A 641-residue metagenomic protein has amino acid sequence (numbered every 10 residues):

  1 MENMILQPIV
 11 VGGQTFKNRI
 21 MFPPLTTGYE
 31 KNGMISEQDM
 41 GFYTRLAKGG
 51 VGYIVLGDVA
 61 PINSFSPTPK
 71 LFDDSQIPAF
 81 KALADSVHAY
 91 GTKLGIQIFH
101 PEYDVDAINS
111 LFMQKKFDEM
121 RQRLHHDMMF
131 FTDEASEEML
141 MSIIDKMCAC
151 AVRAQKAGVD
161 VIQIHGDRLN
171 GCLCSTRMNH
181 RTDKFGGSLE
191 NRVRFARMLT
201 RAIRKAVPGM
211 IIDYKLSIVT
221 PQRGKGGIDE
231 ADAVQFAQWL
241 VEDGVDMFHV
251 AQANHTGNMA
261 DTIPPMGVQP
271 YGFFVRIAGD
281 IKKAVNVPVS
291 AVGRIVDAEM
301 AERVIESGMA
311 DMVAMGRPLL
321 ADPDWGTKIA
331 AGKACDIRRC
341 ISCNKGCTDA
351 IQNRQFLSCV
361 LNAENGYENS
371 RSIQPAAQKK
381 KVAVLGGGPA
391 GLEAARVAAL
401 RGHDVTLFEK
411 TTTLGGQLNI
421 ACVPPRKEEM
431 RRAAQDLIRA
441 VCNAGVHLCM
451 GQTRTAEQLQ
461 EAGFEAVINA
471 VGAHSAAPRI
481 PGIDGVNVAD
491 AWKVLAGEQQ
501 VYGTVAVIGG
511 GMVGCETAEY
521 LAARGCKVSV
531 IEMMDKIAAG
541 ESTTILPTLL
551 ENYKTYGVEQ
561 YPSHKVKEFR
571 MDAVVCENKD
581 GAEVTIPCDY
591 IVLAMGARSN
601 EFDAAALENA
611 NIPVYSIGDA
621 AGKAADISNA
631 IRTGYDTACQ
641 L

Functional and structural regions predicted by a protein language model:
M1-L385, P389, E393-L400, D404-V405 (+2 more regions): Flavin-dependent oxidoreductase catalytic cores
V59-A60, F99-P101, G166-R168, N179 (+9 more regions): Short, ordered loop/turn segments at secondary-structure junctions
V285, G308-M309, A444, G463 (+4 more regions): Short, structured coil segments at secondary-structure junctions
D324-C340, Q452-A473: Small-residue-rich anion-binding loops in enzyme active sites
A377-L407, L414, M450-G463, V471-I480 (+4 more regions): Rossmann-like dinucleotide/flavin-binding elements
D404-A444, Y520-H564, A621-A624: Rossmann-like dinucleotide-binding cores of NAD(P)H-dependent redox enzymes
A434, M450-T453, D490-W492, P562-H564 (+2 more regions): Short loop/edge segments at beta-strand edges and connector loops that shape dinucleotide/nucleotide cofactor-binding
